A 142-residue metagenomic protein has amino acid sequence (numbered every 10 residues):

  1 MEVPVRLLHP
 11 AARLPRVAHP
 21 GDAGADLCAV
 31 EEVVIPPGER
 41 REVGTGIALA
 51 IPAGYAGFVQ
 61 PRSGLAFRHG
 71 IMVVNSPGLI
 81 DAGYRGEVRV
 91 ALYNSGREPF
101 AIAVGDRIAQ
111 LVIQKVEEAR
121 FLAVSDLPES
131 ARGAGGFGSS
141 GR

Functional and structural regions predicted by a protein language model:
M1-R142: DUTPase catalytic domain/fold
